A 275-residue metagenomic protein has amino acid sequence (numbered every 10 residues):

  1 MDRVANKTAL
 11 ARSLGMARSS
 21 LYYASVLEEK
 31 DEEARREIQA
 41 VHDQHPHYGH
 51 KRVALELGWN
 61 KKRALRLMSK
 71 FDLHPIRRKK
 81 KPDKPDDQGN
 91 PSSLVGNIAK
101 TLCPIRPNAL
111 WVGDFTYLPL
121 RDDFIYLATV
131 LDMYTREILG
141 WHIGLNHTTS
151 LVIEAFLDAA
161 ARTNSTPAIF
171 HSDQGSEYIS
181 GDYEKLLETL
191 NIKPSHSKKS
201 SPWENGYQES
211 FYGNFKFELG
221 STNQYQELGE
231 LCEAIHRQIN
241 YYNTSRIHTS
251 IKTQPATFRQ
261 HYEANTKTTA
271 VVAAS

Functional and structural regions predicted by a protein language model:
V4-N6, Y48, Q226: Residue-level signal for the short linker/turn that defines the boundary of a DNA-recognition helix
L10-L14, L21, I38, V53 (+14 more regions): Mobile genetic element proteins and their domesticated derivatives, centered on retroelements and DNA transposons
G15-P107, P255-T266: Basic, flexible linker segments flanking DNA-binding modules in nucleic acid-interacting mobile-element proteins
R77-D83, F170-Q174, E188-Y207, N223-E227: RNase H-like polynucleotidyl transferase catalytic core
K100-L139, L145-N146: An active-site-proximal beta-strand-loop segment
D123, W141-T163: Active-site beta-loop-alpha junctions of metal-dependent nucleic acid enzymes, especially the RNase H-like/DDE
S165-S180, K198, K252-A256: Acidic/histidine-rich, metal-coordinating catalytic segments
G181, E188-I192, N214-S275: C-terminal domain-tail junction helix/linker
